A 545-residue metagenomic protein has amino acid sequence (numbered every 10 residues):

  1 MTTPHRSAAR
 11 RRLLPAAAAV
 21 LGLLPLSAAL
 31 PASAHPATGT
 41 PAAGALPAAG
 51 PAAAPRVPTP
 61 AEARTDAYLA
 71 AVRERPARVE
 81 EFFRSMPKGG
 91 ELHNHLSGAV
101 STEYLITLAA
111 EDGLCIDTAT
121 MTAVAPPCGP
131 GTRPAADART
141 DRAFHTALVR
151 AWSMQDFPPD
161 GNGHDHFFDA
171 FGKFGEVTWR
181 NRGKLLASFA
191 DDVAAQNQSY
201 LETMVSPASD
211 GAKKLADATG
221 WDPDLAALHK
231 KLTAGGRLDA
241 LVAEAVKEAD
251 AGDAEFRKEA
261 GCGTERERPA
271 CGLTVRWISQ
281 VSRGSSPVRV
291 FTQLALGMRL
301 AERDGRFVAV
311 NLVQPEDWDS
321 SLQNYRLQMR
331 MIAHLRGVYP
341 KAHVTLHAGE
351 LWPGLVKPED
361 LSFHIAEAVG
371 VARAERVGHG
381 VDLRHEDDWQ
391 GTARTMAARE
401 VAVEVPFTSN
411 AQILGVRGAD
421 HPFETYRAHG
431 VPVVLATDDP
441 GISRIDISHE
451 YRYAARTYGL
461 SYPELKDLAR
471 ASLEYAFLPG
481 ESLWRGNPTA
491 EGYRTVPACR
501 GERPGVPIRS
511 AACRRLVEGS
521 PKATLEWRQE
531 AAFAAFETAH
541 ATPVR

Functional and structural regions predicted by a protein language model:
M1-P41: Secretory targeting and sorting signals
L46, G50-R545: Metal-cofactor-binding active-site regions of metalloenzymes
